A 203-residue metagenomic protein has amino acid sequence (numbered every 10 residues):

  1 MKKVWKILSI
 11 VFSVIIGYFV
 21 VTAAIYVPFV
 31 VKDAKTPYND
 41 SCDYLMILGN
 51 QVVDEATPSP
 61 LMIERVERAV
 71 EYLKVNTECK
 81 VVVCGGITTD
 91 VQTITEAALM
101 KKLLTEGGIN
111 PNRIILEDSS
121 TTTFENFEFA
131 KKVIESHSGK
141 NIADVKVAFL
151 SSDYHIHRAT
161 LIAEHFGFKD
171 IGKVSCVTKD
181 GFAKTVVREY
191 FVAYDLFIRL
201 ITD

Functional and structural regions predicted by a protein language model:
M1-D40: N-terminal membrane-anchoring alpha-helices
M1-L8, S138-A143, T202-D203: Short, Lys/Arg-enriched, disordered terminal segments
V27-V187: A structural signal for short, hydrophobic/glycine-enriched beta-strand patches
A183-D203: A transmembrane-helix-recognition feature enriched in membrane-embedded lipid enzymes and envelope glyco-/phospholipid
